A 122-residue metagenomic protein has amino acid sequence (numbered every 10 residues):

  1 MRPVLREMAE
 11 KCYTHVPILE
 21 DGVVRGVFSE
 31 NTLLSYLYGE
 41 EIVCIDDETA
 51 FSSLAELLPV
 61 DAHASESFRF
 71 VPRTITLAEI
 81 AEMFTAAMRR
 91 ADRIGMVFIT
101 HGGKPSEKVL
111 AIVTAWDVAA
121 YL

Functional and structural regions predicted by a protein language model:
M1, V24, L77: Short glycine/proline-centered loop/turn elements that form peptide/ligand docking sites
R2-L5, A81: Short amphipathic alpha-helical segments
L5-R6, R69: Amphipathic alpha-helical repeat scaffolds
M8-E10, V16-L33, F84, A91-D92 (+1 more regions): A glycine-centered beta-loop-beta connector
S29-G95, T114-L122: Tandem CBS (Bateman) regulatory domains
